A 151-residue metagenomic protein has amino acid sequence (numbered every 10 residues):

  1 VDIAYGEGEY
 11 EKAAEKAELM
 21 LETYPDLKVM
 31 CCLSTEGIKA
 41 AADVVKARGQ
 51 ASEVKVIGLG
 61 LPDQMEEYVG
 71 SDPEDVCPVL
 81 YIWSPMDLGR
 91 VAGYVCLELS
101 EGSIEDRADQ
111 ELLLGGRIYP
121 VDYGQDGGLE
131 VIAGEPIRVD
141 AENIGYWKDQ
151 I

Functional and structural regions predicted by a protein language model:
V1-I3, V56, V79-Y81, R138: Conserved beta-strand scaffold positions in the cores of enzyme catalytic domains, especially in NTP/NDP-utilizing
D2-Y68: Hydrophobic alpha-helical
E9-E11, D87-R90: A short acidic, often aromatic-flanked loop/helix-cap motif at beta-alpha or helix-coil junctions that lines enzyme
A17, S71, Y94-L97: Short, surface-exposed amphipathic charged segments that create phosphate/polyanion-binding patches used for binding
D26, E53, V76-P78, E135: A generic structural signal for alpha->beta connector loops
Q64-V69, L88-G93: Short, charged, surface-exposed secondary-structure boundary motifs
S71-M86: Short beta-strand elements at the ligand-binding edges of bilobed clamshell
S84, V91, V95-I151: Hinge/cleft segment of the Venus flytrap/periplasmic-binding protein
